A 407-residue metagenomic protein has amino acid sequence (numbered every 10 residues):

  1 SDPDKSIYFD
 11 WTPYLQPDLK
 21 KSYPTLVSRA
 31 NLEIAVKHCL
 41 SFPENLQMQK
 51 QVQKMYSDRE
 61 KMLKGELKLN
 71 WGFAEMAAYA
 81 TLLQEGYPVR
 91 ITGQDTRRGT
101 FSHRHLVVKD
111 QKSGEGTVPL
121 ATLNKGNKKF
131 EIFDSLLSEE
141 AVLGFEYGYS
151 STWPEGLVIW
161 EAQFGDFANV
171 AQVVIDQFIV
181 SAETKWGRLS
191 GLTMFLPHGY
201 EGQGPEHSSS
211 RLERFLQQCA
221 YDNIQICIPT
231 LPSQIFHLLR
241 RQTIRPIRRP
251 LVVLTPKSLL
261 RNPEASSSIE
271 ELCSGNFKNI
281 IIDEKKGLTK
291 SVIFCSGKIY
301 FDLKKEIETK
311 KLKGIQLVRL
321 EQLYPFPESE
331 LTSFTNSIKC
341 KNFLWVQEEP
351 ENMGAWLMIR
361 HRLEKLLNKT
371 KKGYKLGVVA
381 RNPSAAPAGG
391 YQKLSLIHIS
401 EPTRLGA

Functional and structural regions predicted by a protein language model:
S1-V89: Hard-cation-handling environments
Q84, I91-T289, F301: Conserved thiamine diphosphate
S113, W153, Q217-C219, K304-V318 (+1 more regions): Short helix-loop-beta junction
P119, K185-P197, Q225-T230, V253-K257 (+3 more regions): A generic structural motif
L239-R245, S266-I269, S329-S337, G389-L396: Short, surface-exposed amphipathic charged segments that create phosphate/polyanion-binding patches used for binding
K305-I338: Generic long, charged, amphipathic alpha-helical segments
E330-V379: C-terminal structured "cap/appendage" subdomains that terminate the fold
I397-A407: Single conserved hydrophobic/aromatic residue that forms the stacking wall/gate of nucleotide- or nucleobase-binding
